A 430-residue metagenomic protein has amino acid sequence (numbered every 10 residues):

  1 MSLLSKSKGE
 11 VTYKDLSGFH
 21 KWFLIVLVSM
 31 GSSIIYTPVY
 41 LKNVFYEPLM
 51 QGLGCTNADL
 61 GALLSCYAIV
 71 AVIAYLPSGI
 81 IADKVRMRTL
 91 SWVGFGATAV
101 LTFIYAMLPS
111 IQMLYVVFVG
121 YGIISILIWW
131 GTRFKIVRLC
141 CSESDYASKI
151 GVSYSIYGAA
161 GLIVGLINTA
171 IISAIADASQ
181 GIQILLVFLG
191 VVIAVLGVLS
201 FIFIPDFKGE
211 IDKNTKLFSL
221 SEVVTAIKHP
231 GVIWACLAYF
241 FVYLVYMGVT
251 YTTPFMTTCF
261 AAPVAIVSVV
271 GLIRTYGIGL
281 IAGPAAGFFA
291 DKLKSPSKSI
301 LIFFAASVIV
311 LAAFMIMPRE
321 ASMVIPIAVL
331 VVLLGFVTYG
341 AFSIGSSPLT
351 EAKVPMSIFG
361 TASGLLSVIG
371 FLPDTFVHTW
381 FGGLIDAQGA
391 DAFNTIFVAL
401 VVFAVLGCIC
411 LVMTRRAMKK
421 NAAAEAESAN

Functional and structural regions predicted by a protein language model:
L3-G18, F207-A235: Juxtamembrane intracellular "pre-TM" segments in multi-pass secondary transporters
K42-Y46, G161, P230-G283, F342 (+1 more regions): Extracytoplasmic gate region of multi-pass secondary transporters
A74-R86, A282-S295, I385: Helix-to-loop junctions at the C-terminal end of transmembrane segments in multipass secondary transporters
K84-F95, D291-A305: Cytoplasmic membrane-interface "Motif A"-like loop-to-helix N-cap segments of 12-TM Major Facilitator Superfamily
G120-S155: Cytoplasmic helix-loop-helix junction between adjacent transmembrane helices in 12-TM secondary transporters
A147-I172, S367-V377: Glycine-rich segments within core transmembrane alpha-helices of 12-TM secondary carriers
G190-I211, C410-R415: C-terminal membrane-cytosol helix-exit motif in multi-pass small-molecule transporters
P296-G345: C-terminal transmembrane helical hairpin of 12-TM major facilitator-type secondary transporters
